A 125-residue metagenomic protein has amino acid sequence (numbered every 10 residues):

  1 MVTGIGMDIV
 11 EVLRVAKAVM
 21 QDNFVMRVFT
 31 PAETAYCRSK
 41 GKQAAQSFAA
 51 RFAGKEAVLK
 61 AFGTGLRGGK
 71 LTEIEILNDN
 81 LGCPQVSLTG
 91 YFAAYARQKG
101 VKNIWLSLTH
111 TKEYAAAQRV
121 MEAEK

Functional and structural regions predicted by a protein language model:
M1-K125: Core catalytic alpha/beta fold that binds nucleotide/phospho-ligands
